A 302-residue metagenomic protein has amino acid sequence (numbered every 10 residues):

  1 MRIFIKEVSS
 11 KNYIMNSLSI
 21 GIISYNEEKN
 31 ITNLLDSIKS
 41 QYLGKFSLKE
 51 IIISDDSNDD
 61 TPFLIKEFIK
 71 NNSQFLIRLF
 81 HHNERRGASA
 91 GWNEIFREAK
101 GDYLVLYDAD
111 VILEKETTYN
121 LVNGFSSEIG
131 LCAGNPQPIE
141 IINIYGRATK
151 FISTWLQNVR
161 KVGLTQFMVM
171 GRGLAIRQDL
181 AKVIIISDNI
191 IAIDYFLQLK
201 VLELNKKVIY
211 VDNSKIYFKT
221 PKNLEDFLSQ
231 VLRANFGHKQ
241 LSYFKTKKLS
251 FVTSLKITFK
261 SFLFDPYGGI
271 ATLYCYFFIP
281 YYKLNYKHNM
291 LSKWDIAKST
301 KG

Functional and structural regions predicted by a protein language model:
S17-S19, E50, F196: Cell-envelope/extracellular polymer assembly enzymes that use nucleotide-activated donors
E27-Q41: Short, well-formed alpha-helical segments that are part of the catalytic scaffolds of diverse glycosyltransferases
S37, S54-F63, E84, V111: A conserved acidic beta->alpha catalytic loop
D60, A109-N123: Acidic donor-binding/catalytic loop of UDP-sugar-dependent glycosyltransferases, especially processive GT2
H82-A99, F196: Glycine-rich, basic loop-to-helix element that forms the pyrophosphate-binding segment of sugar-nucleotide handling
G87-A90, L121-K182, L228, L232-F236: Long helical/loop segments within the catalytic core of UDP-sugar-dependent glycosyltransferases, especially the large
L104: Short aromatic/hydrophobic "clamp" motif used to bind/position activated sugar donors
F236-G302: Terminal low-complexity segments of carbohydrate-biosynthetic enzymes
